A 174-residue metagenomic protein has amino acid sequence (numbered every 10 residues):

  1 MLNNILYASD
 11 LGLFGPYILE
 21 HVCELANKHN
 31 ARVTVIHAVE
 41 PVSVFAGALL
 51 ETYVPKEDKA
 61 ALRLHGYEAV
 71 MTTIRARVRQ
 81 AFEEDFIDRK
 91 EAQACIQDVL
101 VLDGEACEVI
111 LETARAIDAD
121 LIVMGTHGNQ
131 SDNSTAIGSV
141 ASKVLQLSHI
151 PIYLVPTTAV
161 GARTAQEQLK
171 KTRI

Functional and structural regions predicted by a protein language model:
M1, A76, Q80-I122, A159-I174: Structural beta-alpha unit
M1-L64, K170-I174: Small/aliphatic-rich secondary-structure junction motif
I18, F45-A48, L111-E112, T135 (+1 more regions): Short, well-ordered secondary-structure micro-motifs
I36, D98-L102, Y153: General small-molecule cofactor/ligand-binding pocket signal
H37, T126-H127, P156-T157: Short secondary-structure boundary segments
L121-Q146, G161-R163: Glycine-rich, Arg-bearing micro-motifs that act as flexible, cationic patches
I150-T158: Short, flexible loop segments at boundaries between secondary-structure elements
